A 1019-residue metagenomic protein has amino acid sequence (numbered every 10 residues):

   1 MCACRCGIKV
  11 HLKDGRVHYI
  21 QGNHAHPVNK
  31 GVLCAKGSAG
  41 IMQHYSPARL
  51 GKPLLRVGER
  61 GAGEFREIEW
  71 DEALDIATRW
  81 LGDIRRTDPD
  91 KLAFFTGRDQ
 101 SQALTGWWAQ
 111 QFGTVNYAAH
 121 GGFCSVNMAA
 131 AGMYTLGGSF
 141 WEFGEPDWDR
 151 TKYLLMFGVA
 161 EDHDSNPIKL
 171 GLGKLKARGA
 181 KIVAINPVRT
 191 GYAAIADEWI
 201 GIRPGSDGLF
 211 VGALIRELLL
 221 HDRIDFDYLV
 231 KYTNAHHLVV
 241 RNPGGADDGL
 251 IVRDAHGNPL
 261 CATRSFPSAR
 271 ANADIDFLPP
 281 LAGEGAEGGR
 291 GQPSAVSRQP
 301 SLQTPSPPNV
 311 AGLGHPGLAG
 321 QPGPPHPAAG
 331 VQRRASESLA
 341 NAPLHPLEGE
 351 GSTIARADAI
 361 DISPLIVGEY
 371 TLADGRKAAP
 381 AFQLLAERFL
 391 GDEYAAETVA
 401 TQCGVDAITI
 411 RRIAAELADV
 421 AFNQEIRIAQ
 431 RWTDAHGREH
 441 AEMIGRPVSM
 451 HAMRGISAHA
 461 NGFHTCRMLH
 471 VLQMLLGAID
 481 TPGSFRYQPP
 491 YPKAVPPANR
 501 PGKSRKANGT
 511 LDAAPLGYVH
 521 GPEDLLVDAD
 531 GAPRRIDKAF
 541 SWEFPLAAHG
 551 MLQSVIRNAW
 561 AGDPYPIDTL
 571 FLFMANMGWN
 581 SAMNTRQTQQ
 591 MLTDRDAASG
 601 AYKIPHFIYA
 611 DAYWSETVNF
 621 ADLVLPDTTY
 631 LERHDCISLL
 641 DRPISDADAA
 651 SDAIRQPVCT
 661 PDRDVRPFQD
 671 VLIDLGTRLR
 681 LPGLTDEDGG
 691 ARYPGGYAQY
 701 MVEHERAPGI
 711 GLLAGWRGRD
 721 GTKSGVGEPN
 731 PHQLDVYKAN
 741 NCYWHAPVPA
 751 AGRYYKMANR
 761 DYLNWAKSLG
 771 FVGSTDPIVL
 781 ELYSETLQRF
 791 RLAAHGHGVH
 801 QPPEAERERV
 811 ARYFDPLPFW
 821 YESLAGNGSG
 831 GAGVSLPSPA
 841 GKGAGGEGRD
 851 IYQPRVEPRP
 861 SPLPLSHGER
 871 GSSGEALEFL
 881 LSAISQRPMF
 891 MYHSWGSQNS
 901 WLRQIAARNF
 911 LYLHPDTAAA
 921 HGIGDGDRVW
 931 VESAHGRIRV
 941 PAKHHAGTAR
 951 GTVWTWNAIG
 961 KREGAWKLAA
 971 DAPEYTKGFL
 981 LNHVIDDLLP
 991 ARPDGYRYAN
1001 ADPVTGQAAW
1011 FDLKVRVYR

Functional and structural regions predicted by a protein language model:
M1-I41, R66, W70-A77, L81-A93 (+1 more regions): N-terminal amphipathic, basic-rich helices that act as targeting or association modules
A73-K91, G144-T151, R388-G391, I413-A429 (+2 more regions): Glycine-rich phosphate/diphosphate-binding loops that line cofactor/substrate pockets in enzymes
T105-G173, R178-A180, G312-L313, G320 (+10 more regions): Extended redox/cofactor-interaction regions of prokaryotic respiratory oxidoreductases
R189-W199, S615-L623: Glycine-rich, charge-decorated loop segments at or immediately adjacent to ligand/cofactor-binding or catalytic sites
G191, A621-A653: Flexible glycine/proline-rich, aromatic-decorated loop/lid segments
A193-A194, E198-P280, P307-G323, R334-T433: Long, well-ordered, tryptophan-enriched scaffold segments
P279-E350, P447, S829-D850, P858-E875: Intrinsic disorder/low-complexity segments
P657, F668-G721, S829, G896-Y912 (+1 more regions): Long, contiguous, secondary-structure-rich segments that constitute the structural scaffold of globular domains
